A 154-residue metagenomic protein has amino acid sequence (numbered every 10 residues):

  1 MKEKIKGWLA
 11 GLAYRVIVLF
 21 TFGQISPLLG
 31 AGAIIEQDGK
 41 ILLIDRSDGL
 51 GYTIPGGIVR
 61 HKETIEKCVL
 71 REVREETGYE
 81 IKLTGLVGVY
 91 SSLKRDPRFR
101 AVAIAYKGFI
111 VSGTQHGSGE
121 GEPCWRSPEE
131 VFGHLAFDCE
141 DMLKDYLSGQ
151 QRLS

Functional and structural regions predicted by a protein language model:
M1-G32: Acidic, metal-coordinating catalytic segment for phosphate/diphosphate chemistry, firing primarily on the Nudix
L29-A31, G39, V102-I104, G121: Change "...and in nucleic-acid phosphodiester-cleaving endonucleases..." to "...and in nucleic-acid processing enzymes
A33, L86, Y106-G108: A structural signal for short, well-ordered beta-strand segments
I35, L43, G108-I110, W125: Conserved hydrophobic "DFG−1" position in protein kinase catalytic cores
E36-E75: Conserved Nudix-box catalytic region and its N-terminal flanking loop in Nudix hydrolases and closely related
Y79-G88: A short coil-to-beta-strand element that immediately follows conserved catalytic motifs
S91-T114, Y146, Q150: Active-site-adjacent beta-strand/loop module that shapes the phosphate/pyrophosphate-binding cleft
A105-K107, H116-S148: NUDIX/MutT-family hydrolases
